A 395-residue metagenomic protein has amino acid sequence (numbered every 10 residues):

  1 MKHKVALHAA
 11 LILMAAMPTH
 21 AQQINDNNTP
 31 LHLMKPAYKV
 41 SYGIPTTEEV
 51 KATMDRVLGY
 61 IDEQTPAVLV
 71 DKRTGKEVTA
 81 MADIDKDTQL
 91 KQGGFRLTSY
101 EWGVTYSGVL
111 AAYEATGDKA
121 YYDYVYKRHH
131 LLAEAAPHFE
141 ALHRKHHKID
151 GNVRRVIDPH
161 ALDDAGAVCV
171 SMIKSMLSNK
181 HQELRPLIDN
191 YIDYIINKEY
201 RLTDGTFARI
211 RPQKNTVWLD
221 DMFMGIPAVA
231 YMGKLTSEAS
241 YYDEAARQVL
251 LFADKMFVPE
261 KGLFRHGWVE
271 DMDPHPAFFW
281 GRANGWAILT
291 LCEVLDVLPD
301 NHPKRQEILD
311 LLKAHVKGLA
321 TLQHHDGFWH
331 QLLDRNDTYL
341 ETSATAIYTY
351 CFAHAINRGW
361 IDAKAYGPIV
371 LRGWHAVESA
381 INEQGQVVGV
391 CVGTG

Functional and structural regions predicted by a protein language model:
M1-Q23: Bacterial Sec-dependent N-terminal signal peptides
Q23-E101, A115, K119-Y122, K127 (+7 more regions): CBM-like carbohydrate-recognition segments
F95-R96, I173, A277, P303: Second-shell loop/turn segments in exported
G108-T116: A short, Lys/Arg-enriched amphipathic alpha-helix followed by its capping loop at the start of a domain
Y122-K127, A133-W268, H275-A277, E383-Q384: Extended ligand-binding groove/face enriched in aromatic
L219-D220, M224-Q331, T338-T349, I361-G395: Extended ligand-binding clefts on enzyme/binding-domain cores
